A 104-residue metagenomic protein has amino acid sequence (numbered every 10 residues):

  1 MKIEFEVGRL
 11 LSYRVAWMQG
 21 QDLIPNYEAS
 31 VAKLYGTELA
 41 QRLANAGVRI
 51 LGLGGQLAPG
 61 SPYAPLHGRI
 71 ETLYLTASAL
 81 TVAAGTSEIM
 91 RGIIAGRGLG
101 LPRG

Functional and structural regions predicted by a protein language model:
M1-G104: Alpha-helical interface subdomain recognition
